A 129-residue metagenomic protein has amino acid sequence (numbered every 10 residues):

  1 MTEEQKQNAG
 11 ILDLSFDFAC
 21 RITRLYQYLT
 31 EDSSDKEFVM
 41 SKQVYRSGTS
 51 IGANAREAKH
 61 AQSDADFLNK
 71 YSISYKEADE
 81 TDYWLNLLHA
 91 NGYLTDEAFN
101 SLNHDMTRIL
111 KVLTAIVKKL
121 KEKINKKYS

Functional and structural regions predicted by a protein language model:
M1-A53, E57, A61-S129: Short, C-terminally biased terminal segments at protein or domain edges
